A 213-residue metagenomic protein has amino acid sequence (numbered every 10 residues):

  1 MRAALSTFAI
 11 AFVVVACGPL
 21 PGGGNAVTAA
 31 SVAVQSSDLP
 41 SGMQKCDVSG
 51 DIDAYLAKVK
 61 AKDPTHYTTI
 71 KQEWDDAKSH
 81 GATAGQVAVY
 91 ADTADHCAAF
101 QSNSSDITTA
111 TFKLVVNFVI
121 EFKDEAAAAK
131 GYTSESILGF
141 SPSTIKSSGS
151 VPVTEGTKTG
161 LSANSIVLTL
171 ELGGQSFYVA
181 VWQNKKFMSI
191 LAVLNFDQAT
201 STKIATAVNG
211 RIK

Functional and structural regions predicted by a protein language model:
R2-I10: Sec-dependent signal peptide recognition, specifically the positively charged N-region followed immediately by
V13-A16: C-terminal motif of bacterial Sec signal peptides marking the signal peptidase cleavage site
G18-N103, V151, K203-R211: N-terminal "mature-domain start" segment
S36, K45-D47, I52, I107-E121 (+1 more regions): Long, low-complexity, Ser/Thr/Gly/Pro-rich intrinsically disordered segments that act as flexible linkers and assembly
G42-C46, I52, A126-Y178, A207: Short Gly/Thr-rich strand-loop-strand
G85-Y132: A short acidic-to-branched-hydrophobic micro-motif
S102-S105, L170-L172, W182-K185: Active-site beta-strand termini and strand-to-loop segments that position acidic
V116, Y178-N195: Short, well-ordered beta-strand elements
